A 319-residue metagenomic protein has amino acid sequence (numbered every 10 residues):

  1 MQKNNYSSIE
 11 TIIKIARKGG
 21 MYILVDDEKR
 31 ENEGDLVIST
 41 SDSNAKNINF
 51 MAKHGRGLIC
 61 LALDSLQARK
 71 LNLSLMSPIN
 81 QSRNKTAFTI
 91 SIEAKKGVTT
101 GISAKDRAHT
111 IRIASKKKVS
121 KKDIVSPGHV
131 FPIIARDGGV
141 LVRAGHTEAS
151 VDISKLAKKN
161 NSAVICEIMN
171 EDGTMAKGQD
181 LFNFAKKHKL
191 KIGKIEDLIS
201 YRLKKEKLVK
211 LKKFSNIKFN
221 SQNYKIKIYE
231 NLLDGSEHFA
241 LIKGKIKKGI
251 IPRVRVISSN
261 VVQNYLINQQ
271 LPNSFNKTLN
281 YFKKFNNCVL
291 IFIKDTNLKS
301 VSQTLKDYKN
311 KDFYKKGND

Functional and structural regions predicted by a protein language model:
M1-D319: Catalytic domains of riboflavin
